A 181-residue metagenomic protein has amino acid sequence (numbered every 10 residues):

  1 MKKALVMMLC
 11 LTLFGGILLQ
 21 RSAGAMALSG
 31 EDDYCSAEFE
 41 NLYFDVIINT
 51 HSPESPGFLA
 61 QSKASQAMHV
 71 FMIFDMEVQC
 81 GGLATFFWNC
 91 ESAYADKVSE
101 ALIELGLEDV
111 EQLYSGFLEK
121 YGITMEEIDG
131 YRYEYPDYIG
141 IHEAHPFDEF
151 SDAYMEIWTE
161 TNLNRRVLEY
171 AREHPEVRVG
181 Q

Functional and structural regions predicted by a protein language model:
M1-A4: Positively charged n-region of N-terminal signal peptides that target proteins for export
V6-M7, A25: Residue-level detector of intrinsically disordered terminal segments
M7-I17: Hydrophobic core
L9, Q20, A95, M125-E126: Short, surface-exposed linear patches
I17-A27: Sec-dependent signal peptide cleavage junction
M26-Y94, A101-Q181: Extended, alpha-helix-rich binding/interface surfaces that flank or overlap catalytic cores and mediate recognition
